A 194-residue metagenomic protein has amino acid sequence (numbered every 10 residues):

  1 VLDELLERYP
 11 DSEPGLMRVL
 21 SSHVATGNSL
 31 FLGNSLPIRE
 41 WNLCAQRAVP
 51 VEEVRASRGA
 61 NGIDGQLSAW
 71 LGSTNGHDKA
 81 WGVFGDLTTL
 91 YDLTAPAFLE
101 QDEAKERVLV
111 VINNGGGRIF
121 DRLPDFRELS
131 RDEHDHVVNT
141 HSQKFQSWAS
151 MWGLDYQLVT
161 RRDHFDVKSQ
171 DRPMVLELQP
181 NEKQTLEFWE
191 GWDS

Functional and structural regions predicted by a protein language model:
V1-H77: Active-site diphosphate/adenylate-binding microenvironment
A45-S194: Thiamine diphosphate
